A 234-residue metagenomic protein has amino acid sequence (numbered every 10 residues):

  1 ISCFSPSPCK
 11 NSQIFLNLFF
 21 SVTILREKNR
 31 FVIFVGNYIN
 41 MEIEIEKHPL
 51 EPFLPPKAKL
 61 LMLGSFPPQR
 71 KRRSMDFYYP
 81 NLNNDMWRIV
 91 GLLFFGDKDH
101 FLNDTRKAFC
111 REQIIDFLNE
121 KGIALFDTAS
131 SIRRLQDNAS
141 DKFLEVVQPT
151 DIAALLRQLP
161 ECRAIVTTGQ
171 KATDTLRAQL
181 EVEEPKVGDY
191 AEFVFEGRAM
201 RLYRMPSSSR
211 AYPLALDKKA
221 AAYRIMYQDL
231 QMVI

Functional and structural regions predicted by a protein language model:
F4, L16-F20, L25: Short hydrophobic targeting helices and cationic amphipathic motifs that mediate membrane/organellar targeting
N11, N17, N29, N37-N40: Intrinsic-disorder-associated, low-complexity terminal segments enriched in Asp/Asn/His/Tyr and depleted of Lys/Arg
V22, E27, V32-V35: Acidic, Ala/Val/Gly-enriched low-complexity intrinsically disordered segments
Y38-P52, P68-R73, P80-L82, I89 (+3 more regions): C-terminal capping/extension of enzyme domains
P56-S65: Short, hydrophobic/glycine-enriched beta-strand segments
M75-L144: Short, surface-exposed acidic-centric catalytic microdomains
E120-Q179: Internal catalytic-core helix/loop-beta-alpha segment that presents or stabilizes conserved functional determinants
